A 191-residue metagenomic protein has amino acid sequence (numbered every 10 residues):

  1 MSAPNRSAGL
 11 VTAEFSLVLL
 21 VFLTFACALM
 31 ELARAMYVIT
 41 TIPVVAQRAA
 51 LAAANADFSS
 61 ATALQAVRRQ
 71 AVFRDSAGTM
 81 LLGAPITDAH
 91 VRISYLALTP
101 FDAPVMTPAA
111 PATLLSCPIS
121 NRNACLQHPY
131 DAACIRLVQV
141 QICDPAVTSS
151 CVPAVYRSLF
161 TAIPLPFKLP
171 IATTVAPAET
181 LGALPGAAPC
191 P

Functional and structural regions predicted by a protein language model:
S2-A77: Alpha-helical assembly-interface signal, strongest on the long, hydrophobic N-terminal helix that forms
A54-P191: Short, conserved structural patches
